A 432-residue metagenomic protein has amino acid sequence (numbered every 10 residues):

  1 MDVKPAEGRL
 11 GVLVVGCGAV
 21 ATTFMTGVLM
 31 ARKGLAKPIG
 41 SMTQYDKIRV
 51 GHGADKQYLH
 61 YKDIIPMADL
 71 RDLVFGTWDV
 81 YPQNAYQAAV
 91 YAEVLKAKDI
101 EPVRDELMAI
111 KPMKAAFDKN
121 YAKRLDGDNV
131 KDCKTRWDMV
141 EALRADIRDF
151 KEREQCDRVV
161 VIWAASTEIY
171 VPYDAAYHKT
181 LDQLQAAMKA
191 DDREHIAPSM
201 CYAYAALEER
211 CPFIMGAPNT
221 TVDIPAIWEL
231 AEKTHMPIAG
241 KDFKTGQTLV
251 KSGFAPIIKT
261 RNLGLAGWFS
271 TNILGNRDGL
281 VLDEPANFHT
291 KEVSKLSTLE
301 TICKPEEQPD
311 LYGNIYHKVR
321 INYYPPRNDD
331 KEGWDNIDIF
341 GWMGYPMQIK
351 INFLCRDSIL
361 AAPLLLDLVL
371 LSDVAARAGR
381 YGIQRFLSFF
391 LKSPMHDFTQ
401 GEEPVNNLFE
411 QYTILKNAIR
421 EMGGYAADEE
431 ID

Functional and structural regions predicted by a protein language model:
M1-A217, T221-K233, Q247-A255, Q348-D432: Metallocofactor- and cofactor-centric catalytic cores in central/energy metabolism, strongly enriched
A68-L70, E154, I258, D330-E332 (+1 more regions): A generic structural signal for short, non-catalytic loop/turn and secondary-structure boundary residues
N84, N120, N129, N219 (+11 more regions): Detector for Asparagine
R210-C211, M236, N262-L263: Short glycine/serine/threonine/alanine-rich loop segments
N219-T234, I273-P285, T301-D310, N328-G344 (+2 more regions): Short flexible/disordered coil segments
A239-K241, T245-L311: Conserved anion/nucleotide-ligand pocket segment
S294-I383: Glycine-rich, aromatic-lined ligand/substrate-binding cores of catalytic and carbohydrate-binding domains
